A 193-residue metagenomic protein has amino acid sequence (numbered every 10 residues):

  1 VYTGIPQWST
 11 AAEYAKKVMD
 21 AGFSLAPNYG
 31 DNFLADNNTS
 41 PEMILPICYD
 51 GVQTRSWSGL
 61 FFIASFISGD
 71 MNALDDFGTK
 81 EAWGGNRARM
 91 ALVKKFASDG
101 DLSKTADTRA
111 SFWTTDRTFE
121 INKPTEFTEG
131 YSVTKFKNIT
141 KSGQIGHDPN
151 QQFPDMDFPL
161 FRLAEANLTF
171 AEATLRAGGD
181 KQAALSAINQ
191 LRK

Functional and structural regions predicted by a protein language model:
Y2-I5, R176-G178: Short coil/turn linking the two alpha-helices of tandem helical-hairpin repeats
T3-S9, V18: Internal, well-ordered domain-core segments that constitute the primary functional module of diverse proteins
W8, D180-K181: TPR-repeat structural position
K17-N167, T174-R176: Elongated scaffold/linker segments in the mid-to-C-terminal portions of large proteins
N189-K193: Conserved catalytic neighborhood of penicillin-recognizing serine enzymes
